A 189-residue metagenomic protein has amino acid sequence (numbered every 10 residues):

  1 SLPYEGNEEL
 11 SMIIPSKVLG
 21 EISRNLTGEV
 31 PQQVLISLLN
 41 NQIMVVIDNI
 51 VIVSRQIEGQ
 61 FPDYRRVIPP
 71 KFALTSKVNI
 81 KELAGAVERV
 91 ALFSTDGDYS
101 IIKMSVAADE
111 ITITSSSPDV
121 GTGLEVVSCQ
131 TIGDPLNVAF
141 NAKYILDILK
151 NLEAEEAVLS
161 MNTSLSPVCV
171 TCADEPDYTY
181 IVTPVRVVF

Functional and structural regions predicted by a protein language model:
S1-L2: Short, conserved phosphate-binding/catalytic loop or strand-edge motifs used in phosphoryl-/nucleotidyl-transfer
E5-I57, F72-F189: DNA polymerase processivity clamps
R65: DNA-contacting surface of Y-family translesion DNA polymerases
